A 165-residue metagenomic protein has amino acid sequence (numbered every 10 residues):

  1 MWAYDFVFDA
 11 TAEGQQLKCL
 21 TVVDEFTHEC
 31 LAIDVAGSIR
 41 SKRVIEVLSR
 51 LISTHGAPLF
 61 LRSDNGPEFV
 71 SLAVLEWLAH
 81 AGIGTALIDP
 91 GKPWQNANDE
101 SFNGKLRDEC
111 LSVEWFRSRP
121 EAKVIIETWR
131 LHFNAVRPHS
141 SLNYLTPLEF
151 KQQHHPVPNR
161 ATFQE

Functional and structural regions predicted by a protein language model:
M1-E165: Charged DNA-binding/catalytic regions of mobile-element recombinases
